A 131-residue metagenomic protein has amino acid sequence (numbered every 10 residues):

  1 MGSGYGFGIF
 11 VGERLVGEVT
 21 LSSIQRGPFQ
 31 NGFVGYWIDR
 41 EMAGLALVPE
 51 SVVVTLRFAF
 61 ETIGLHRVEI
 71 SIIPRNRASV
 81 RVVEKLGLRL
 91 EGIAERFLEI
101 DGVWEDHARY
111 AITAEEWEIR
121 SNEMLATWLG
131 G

Functional and structural regions predicted by a protein language model:
M1-S3: Active-site rim helix/loop that mediates acceptor-substrate recognition in acyltransferases
G6-G131: Acyl-donor (CoA/ACP) binding surface of acyl/acetyltransferases
